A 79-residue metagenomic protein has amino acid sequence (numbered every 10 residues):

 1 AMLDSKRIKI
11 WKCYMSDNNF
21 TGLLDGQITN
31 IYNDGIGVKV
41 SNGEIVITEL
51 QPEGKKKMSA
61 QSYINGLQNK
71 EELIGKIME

Functional and structural regions predicted by a protein language model:
A1-E79: Internal anion-binding site segments
